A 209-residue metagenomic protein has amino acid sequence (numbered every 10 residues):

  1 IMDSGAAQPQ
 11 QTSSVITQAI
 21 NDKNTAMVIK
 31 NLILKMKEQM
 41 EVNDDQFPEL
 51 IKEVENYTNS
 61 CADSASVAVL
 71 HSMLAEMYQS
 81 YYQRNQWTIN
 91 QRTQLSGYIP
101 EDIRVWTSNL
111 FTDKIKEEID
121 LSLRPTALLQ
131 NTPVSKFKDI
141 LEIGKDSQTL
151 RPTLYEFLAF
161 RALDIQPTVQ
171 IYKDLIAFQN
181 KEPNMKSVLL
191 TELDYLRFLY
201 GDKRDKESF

Functional and structural regions predicted by a protein language model:
I1-Q10, S14: Alpha-helical segment of the N-proximal tetratricopeptide repeat
T12-V15, A19-F209: Extracytoplasmic/secretory-pathway proteins
